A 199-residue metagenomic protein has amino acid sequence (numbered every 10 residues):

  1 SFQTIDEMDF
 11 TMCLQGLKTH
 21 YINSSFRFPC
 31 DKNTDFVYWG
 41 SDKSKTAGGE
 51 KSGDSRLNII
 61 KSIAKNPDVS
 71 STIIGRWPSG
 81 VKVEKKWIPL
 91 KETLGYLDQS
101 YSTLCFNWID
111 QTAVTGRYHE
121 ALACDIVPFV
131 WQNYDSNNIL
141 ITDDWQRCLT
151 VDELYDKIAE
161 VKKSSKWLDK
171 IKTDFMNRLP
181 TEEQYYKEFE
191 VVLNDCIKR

Functional and structural regions predicted by a protein language model:
S1-N66, V191: Catalytic core of nucleotide-activated saccharide and alditol-phosphate transferases
G16, I73-I197: Catalytic binding pocket for nucleotide-activated donors in carbohydrate/polymer assembly enzymes
Y38-G40, T72-G75: Short beta-strand segments
P67-S71: A generic structural motif
